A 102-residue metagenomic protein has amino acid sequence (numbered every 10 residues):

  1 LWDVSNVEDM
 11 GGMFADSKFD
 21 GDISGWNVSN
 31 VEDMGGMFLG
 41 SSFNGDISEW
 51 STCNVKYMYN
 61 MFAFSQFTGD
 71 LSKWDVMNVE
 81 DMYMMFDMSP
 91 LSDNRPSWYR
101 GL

Functional and structural regions predicted by a protein language model:
L1-L102: Negatively charged
